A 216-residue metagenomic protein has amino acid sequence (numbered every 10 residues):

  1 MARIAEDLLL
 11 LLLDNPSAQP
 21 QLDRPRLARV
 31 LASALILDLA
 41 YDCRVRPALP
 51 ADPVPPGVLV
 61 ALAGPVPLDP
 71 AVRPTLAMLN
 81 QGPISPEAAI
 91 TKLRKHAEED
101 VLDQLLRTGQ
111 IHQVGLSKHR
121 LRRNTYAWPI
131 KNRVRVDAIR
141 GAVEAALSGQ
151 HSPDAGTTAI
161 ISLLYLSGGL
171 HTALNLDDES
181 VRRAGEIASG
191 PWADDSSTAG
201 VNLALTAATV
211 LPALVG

Functional and structural regions predicted by a protein language model:
M1-A97, V201, T206-G216: Short, amphipathic alpha-helical interface elements at domain boundaries that mediate macromolecular binding
A18, I111, G169-A173: Intrinsically disordered or highly flexible coil/loop and linker segments, enriched in small and charged/polar residues
P50-A51, H112-R123: Short acidic alpha-helical/loop segments enriched in Asp/Glu that coordinate divalent cations
V60-D100, R120-A159, L170: Short, amphipathic alpha-helical interaction segments positioned at domain boundaries
D100-D103, R107-Q113: Amphipathic, coiled-coil-like alpha-helical scaffolding segments used for oligomerization/assembly
Y126-G216: Glycine-rich, aromatic-bearing surface loops/beta-hairpins
